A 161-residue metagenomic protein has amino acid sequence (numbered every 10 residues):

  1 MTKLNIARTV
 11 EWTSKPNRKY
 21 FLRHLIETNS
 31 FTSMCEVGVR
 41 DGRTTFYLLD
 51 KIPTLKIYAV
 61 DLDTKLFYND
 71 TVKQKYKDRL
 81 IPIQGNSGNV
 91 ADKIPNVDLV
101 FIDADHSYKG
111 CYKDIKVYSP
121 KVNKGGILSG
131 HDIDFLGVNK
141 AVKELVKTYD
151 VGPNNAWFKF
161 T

Functional and structural regions predicted by a protein language model:
M1-F101, D105-T161: A short alpha-helical cap/connector motif
